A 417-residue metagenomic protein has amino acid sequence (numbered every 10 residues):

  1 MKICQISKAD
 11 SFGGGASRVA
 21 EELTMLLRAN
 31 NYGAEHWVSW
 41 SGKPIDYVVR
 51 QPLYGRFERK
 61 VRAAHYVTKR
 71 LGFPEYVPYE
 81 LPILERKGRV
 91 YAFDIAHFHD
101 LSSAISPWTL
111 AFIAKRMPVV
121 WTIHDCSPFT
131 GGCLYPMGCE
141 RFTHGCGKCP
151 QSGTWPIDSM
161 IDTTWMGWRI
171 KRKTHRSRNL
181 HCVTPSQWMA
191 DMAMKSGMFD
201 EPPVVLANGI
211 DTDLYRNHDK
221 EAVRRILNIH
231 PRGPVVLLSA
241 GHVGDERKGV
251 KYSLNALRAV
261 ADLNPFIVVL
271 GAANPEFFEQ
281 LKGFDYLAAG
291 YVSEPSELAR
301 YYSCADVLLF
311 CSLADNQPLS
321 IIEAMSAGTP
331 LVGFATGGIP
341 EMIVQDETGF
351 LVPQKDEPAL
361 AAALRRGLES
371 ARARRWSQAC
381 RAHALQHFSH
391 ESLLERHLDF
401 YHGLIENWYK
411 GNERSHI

Functional and structural regions predicted by a protein language model:
T130-L134, P156-V205, I210-L214, K220: A short, active-site helix/loop in glycosyltransferases that binds the activated sugar's phosphate group
H230-K248, L254-L257: Conserved donor-binding/catalytic core segment of Leloir-type glycosyltransferases
E276-A299: Nucleotide-activated donor-binding/catalytic signature segment of Leloir-type glycosyltransferases, i.e., the conserved
R300-A305, H397, Y401: Short alpha-helical donor nucleotide-sugar binding micro-motif in glycosyltransferases
L313: Aromatic "clamp/platform" in nucleotide-sugar-dependent glycosyltransferases that forms part of the donor/acceptor
P330-G333: Short hydrophobic beta-strand element within catalytic cores of glycosyltransferases and related nucleotide-activated
Q345-D346, F350-E357, R366-A371: Conserved acidic donor-binding segment of nucleotide-sugar-dependent glycosyltransferases
R372-H387, L393-D399, G403: A short, well-ordered alpha-helix in the C-terminal region of glycosyltransferases
